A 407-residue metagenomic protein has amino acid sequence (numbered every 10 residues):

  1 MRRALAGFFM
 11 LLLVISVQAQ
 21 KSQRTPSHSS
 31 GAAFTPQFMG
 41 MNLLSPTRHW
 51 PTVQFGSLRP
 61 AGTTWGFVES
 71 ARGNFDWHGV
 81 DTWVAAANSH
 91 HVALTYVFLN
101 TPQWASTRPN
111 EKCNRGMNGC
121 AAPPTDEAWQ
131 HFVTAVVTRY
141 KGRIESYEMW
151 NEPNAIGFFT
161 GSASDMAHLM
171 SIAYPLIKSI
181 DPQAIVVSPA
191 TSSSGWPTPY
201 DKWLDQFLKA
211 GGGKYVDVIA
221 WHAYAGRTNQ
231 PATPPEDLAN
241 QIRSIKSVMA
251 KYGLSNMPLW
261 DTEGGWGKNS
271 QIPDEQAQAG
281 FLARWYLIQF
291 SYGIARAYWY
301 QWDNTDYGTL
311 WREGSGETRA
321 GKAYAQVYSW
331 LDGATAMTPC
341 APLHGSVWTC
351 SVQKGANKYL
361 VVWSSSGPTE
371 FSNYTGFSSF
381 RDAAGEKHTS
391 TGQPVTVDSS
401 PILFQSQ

Functional and structural regions predicted by a protein language model:
A6-S16: Bacterial N-terminal signal peptides
K21-M149, N154-F158, T191-S193: N-terminal substrate-binding region of glycoside hydrolase catalytic domains
F38-L43, G56-G62, G66, A93-F98 (+7 more regions): Structural recognition of the beta-strand scaffold that forms the well-ordered cores of secreted hydrolase catalytic
R108-S247, K268-W285, G308-G314, N373: Active-site cleft segment of glycoside hydrolase catalytic domains centered on the general acid/base Glu
G265-S329, T338-S346: Aromatic/acidic polysaccharide-binding cleft in carbohydrate-active enzymes
P342-G376: Carbohydrate-binding surface patches
Y374-K387: Solvent-exposed beta-hairpin/edge-strand motifs
H388-Q407: C-terminal beta-strand-rich structural cap/linker in extracellular carbohydrate-active enzymes
